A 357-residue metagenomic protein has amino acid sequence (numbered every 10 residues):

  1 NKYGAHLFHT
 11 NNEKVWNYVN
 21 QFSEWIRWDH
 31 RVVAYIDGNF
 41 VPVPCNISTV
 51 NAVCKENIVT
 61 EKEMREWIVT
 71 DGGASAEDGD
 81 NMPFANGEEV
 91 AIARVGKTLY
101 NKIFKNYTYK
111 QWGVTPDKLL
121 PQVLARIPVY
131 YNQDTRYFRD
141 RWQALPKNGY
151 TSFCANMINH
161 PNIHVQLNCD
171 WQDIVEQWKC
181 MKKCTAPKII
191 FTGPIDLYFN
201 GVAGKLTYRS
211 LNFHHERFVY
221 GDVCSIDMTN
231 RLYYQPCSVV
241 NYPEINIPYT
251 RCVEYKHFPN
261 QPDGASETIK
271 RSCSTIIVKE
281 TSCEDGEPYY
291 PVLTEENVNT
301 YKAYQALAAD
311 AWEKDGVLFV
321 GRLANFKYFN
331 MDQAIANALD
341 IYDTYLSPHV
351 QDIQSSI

Functional and structural regions predicted by a protein language model:
N1-S23, D29-V32: Glycine-rich FAD cofactor-binding loop and adjacent beta-loop-alpha segment at the N-terminus of flavoprotein
W28-H30, Q166-D170, Y255, V320: Conserved beta-strand termini and adjacent loop/short-helix elements that scaffold enzyme active sites in alpha/beta
V32-I36, V240-Y242: Short acidic-hydrophobic surface loop/beta-edge motif
A34-K188, L197: Active-site/ligand-binding neighborhood in enzyme catalytic cores
C169-D310: Mid-domain catalytic core of redox enzymes that form a hydrophobic substrate pocket/lid adjacent to a catalytic redox
A311-K327, Q333-N337: Short FAD-binding loop at a beta-strand-to-alpha-helix junction that anchors the flavin cofactor in diverse
I335-S355: Internal hydrophobic alpha-helix adjacent to the cofactor/substrate pocket in enzyme cavities
